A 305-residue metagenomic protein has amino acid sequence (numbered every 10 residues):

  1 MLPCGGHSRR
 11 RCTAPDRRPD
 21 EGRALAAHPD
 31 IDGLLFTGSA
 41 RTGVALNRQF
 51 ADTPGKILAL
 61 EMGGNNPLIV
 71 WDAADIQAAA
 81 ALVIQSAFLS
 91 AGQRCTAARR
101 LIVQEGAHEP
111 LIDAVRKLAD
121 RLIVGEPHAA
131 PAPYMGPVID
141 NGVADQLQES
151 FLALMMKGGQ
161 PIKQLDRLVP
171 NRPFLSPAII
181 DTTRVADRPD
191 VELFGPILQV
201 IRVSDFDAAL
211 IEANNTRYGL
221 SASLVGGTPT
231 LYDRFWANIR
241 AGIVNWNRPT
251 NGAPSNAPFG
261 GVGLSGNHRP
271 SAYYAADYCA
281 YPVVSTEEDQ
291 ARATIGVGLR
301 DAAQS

Functional and structural regions predicted by a protein language model:
M1-G22: PLP-dependent aminotransferase-like
G6, G33, R41-R184, W246 (+1 more regions): ALDH superfamily catalytic-core signature
R11-T13, G33-F36, S221-S223: Short catalytic-loop micro-motif centered on adjacent basic/acidic residues
D16-A24, P29, G38-A45: Beta-loop-alpha module in the N-terminal Rossmann-like domain of NAD(P)-dependent dehydrogenases, especially those
R18-E21, G64, S204-F206: Short helix-initiation/N-cap motifs at beta->coil->alpha
P19-E21, R41-T42, E109, T230-L231 (+1 more regions): Short alpha-helical
A26, A45-Q49, D113-A114, W236-A237 (+1 more regions): Short amphipathic alpha-helical segments
D30-I31, I69, R167, F174-S305: Conserved C-terminal structural/oligomerization subdomain of aldehyde/semialdehyde dehydrogenase
